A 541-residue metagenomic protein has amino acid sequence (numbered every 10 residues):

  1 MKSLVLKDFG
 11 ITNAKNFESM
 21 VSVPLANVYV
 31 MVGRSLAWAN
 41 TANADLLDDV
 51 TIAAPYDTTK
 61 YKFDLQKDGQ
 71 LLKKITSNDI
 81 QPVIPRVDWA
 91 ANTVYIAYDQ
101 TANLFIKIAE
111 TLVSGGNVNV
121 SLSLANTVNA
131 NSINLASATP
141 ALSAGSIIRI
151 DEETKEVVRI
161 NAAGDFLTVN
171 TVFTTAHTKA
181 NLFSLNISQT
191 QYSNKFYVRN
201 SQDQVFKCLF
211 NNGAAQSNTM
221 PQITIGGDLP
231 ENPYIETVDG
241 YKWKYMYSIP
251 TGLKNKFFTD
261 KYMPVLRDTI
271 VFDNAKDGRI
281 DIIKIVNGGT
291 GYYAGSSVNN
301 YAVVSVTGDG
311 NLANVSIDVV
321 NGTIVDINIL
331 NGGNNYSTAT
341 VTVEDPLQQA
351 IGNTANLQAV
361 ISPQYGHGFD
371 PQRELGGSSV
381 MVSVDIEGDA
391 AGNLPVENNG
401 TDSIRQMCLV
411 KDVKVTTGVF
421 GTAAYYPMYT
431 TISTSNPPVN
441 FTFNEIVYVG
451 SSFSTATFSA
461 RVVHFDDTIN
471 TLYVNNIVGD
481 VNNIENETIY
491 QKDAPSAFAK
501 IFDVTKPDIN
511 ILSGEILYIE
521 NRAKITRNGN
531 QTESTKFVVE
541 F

Functional and structural regions predicted by a protein language model:
M1-G115, S184-G278, N314, N356-S362 (+10 more regions): Tryptophan-rich substrate-binding surfaces of secreted polymer-degrading and adhesive proteins
N43, N92, N103, G116-N119 (+11 more regions): Asparagine/serine/threonine-enriched low-complexity, disordered tracts, especially those forming N-linked glycosylation
P85-G116, S132-A141, V169-T174, Y192 (+5 more regions): A structural micro-motif recognizing beta-strand termini and the immediately following turn/loop segments
Y98, G145, A180, S193-K195 (+2 more regions): Loop/turn positions that initiate beta-strands
V118-V120, N161-A176, G213-N232, V325-N328 (+1 more regions): Short, solvent-exposed secondary-structure boundary/capping segments
V118-V128, E156-A162, Y197, A313-V320 (+2 more regions): Short, exposed beta-strand/loop patches in secreted or surface proteins that constitute
R149-E153, S201-Q202, T307-D309, G450-S452: Short strand-coil-strand connectors
E236-F541: Conserved, function-critical positions that sit in or immediately flank catalytic and ligand-binding motifs
